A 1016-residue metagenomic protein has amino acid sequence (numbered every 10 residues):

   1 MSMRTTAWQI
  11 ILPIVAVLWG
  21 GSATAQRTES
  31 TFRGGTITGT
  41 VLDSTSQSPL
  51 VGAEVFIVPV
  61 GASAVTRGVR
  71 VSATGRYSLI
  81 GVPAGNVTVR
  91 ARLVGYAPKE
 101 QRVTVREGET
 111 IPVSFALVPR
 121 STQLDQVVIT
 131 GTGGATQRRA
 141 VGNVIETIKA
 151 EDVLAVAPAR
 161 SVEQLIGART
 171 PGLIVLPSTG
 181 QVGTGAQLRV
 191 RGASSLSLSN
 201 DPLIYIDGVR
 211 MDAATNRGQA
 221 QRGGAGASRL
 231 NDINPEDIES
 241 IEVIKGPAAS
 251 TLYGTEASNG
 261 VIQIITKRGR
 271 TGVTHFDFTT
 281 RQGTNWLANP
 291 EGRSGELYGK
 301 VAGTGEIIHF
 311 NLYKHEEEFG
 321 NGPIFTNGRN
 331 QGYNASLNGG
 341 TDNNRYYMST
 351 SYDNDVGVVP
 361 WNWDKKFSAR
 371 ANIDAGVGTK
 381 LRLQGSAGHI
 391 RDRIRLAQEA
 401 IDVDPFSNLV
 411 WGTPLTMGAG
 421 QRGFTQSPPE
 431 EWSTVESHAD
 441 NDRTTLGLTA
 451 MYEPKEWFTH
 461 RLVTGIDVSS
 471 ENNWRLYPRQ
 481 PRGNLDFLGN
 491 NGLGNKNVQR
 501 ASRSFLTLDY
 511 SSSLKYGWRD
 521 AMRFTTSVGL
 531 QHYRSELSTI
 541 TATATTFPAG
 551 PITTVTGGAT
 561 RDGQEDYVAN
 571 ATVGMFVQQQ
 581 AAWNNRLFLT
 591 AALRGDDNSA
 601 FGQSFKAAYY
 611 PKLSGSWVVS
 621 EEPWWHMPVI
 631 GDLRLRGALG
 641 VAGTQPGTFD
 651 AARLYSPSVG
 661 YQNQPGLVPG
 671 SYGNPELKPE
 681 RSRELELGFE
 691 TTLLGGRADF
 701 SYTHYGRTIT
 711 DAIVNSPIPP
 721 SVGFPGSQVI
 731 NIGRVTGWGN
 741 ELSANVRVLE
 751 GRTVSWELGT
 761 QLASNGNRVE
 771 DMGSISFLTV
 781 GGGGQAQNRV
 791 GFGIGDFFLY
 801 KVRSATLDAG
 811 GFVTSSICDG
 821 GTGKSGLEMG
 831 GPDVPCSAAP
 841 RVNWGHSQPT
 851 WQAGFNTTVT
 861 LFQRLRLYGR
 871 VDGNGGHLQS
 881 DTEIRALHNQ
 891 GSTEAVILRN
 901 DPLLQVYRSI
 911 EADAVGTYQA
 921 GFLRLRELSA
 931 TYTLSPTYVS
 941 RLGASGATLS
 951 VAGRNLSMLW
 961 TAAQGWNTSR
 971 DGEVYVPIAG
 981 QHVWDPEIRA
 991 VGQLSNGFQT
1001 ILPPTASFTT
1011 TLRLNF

Functional and structural regions predicted by a protein language model:
R27-G34, T38-G61, R90-V94, R106 (+2 more regions): Short, acidic, small-residue-rich periplasmic hinge/interaction motif at the N-terminus of Gram-negative outer-membrane
V60-R76: Short, acidic Ser/Thr/Gly-rich low-complexity loop/linker segments typical of extracellular and cell-surface proteins
A62, A97, E107-P112, Q126-G133 (+3 more regions): Periplasmic N-terminal accessory/gating domains of Gram-negative outer-membrane beta-barrel systems
T147, P158, R169-G172, Q181-A186 (+7 more regions): Residues embedded in well-ordered regular secondary structure
I206, L312-N338, R345-S349, G418-E453 (+10 more regions): Outer-membrane beta-barrel transmembrane strand signature
D277-N311, I730, L749-S847, S940 (+2 more regions): Conserved small-residue
L287-N289, F319-N321, G328-S351, D355-N362 (+8 more regions): Flexible loop and strand-edge segments within Gram-negative outer membrane beta-barrel domains
N321, N484, N598, A809 (+5 more regions): Extracytoplasmic gating/loop element in the C-terminal half of outer-membrane beta-barrel translocons and assembly
